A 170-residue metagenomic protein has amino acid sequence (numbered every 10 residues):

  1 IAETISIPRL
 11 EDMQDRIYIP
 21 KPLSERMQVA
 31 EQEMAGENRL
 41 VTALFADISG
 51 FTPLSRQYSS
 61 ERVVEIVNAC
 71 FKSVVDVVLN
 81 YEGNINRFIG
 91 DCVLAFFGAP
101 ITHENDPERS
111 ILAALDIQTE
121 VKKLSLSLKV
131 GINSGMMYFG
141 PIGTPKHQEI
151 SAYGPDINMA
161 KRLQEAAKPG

Functional and structural regions predicted by a protein language model:
I1-R39: Regulatory cytosolic signal-relay segments
I5, S55-Y58, V121: Leucine-rich amphipathic alpha-helices with coiled-coil/heptad-repeat character
D12, F51, A160: Generic structural marker for isolated residues within well-ordered, non-membrane alpha-helices of soluble domains
P20-K21, S59, G154: Glycine-centered helix-coil hinge/cap
P22, S49, M136-M137: Alpha-helix/helix-capping structural signal
R26, A30-E33, S73-N80, D116-K123 (+1 more regions): Amphipathic alpha-helical regulatory segments at dimerization interfaces that relay allosteric signals between sensory
A30-A113, I150: Catalytic NTP-binding/metal-coordinating core of nucleotidyl cyclase/transferase enzymes
F96-G170: Catalytic beta-strand-to-alpha-helix segment of the class III nucleotidyl cyclase homology domain
